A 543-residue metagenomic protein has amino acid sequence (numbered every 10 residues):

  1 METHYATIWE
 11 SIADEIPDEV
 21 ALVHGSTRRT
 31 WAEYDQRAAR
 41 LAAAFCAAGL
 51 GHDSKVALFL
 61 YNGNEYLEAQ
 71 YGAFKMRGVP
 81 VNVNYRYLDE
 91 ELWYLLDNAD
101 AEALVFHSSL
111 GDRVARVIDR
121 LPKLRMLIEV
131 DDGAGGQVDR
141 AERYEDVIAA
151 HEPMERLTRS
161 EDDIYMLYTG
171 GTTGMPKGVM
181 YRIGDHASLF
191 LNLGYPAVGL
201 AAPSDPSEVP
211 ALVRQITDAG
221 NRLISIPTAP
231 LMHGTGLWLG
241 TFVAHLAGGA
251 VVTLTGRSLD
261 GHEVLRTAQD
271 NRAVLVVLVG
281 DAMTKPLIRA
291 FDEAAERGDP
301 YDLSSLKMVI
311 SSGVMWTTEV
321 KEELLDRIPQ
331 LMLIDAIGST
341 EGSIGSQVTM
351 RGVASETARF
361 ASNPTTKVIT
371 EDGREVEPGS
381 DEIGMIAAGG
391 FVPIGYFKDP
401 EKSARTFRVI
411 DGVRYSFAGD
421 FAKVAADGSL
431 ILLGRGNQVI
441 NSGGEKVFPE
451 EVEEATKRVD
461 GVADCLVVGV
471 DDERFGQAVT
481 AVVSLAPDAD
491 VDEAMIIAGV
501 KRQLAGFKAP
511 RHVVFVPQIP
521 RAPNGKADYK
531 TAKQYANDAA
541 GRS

Functional and structural regions predicted by a protein language model:
D18-G63, Y71, L88-W93: Conserved AMP-binding/adenylate-forming core of the ANL superfamily
A47-A48, G78-D146, T158: Structural core segment of the AMP-binding/adenylate-forming
Y87, W93-Y94, E102-F106, G389 (+4 more regions): AMP-binding/adenylate-forming catalytic core of the ANL superfamily
V130, A505-A527: AMP-binding/adenylate-forming catalytic domain of the ANL superfamily
A150-Y168, G174-M175, V198, R214-I224: Conserved pre-ATP/AMP-binding loop-to-beta segment of ANL
G171, L246-A247, A273-L278, R289-E356 (+2 more regions): Gly/Ser/Thr-rich phosphate-binding loop
A187-P227, M232-V277, A290, A294: Conserved AMP-binding/adenylation subdomain of ANL enzymes
K367-A387, A426-D427, A489-E493, A527-D528: Conserved beta-loop-beta connector loops within the AMP-binding
